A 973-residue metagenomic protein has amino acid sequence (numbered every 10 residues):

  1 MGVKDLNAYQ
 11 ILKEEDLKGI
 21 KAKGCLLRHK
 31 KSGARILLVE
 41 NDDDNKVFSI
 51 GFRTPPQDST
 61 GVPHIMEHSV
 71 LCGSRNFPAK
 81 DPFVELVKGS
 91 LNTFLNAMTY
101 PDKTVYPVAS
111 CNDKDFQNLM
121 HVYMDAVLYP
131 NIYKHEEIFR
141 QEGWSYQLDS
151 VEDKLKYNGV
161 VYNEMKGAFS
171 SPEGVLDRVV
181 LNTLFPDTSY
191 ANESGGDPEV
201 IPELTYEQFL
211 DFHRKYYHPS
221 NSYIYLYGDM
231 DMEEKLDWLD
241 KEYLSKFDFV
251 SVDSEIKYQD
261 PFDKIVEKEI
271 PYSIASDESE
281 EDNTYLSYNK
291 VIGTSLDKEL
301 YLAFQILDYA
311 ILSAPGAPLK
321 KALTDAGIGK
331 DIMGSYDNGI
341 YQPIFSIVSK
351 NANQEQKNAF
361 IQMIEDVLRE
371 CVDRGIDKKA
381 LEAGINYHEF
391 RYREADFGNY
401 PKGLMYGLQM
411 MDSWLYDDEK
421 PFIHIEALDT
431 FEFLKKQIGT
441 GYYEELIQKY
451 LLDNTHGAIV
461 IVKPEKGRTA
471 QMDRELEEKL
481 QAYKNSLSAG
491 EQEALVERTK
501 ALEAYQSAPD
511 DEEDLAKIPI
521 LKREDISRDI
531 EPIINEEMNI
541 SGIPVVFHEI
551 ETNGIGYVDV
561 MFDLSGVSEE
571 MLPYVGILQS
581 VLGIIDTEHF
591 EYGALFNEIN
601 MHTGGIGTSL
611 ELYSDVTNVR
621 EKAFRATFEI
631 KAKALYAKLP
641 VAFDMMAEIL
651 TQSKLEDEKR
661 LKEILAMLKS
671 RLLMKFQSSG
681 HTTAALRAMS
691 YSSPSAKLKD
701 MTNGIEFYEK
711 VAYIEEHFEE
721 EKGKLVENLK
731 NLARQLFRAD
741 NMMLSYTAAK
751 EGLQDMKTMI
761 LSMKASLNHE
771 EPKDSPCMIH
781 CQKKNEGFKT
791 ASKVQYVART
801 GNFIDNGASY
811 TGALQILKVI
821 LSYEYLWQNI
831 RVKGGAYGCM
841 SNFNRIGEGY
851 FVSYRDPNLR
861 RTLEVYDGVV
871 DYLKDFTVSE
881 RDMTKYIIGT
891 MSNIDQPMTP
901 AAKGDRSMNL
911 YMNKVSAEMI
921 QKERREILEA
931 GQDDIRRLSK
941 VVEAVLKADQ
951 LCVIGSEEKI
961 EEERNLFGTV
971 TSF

Functional and structural regions predicted by a protein language model:
M1-V47: Non-catalytic terminal extensions that flank enzyme cores
E40-D42, S49-G51, Y162, K166-S171 (+10 more regions): His/Glu-based metal-binding/catalytic segments typifying zinc-dependent metallopeptidases
N45-P55, D81-Y129, E136-Q147, G174-E199 (+11 more regions): M16 family metallopeptidases and their MPP-like homologs
V62, M66-V70, L578: Active-site His/Glu-centered metal-binding helix of metallohydrolases
F94, L210-R214, S273-S276, L319 (+12 more regions): Generic recognition of flexible, low-complexity loop/linker segments
S150-P219, Y225-Y243, F247-A275, E280-D282: Hydrophobic, small-residue-rich alpha-helical packing segments that form membrane-like cores
N158, L210-E242, G704, L725-I760 (+1 more regions): Non-catalytic, conformational "gating/processing" segments within enzyme and secreted inhibitor domains
I438-K479: Extended, domain-scale alpha-helical bundle/helix-rich regions
